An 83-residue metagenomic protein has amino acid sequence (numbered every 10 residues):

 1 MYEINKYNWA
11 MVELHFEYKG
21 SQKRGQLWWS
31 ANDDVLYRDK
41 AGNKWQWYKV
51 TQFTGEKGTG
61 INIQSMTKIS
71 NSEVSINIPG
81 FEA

Functional and structural regions predicted by a protein language model:
M1-A83: Plant-skewed but cross-kingdom recognition/interaction modules and surfaces
